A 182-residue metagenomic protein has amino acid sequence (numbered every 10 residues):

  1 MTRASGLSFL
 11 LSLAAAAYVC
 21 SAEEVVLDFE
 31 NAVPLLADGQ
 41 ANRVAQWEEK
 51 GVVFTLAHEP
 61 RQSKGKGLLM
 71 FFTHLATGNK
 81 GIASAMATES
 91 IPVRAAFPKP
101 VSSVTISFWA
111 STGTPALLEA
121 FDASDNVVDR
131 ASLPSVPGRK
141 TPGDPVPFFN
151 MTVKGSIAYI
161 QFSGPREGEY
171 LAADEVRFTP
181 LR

Functional and structural regions predicted by a protein language model:
M1-F9: Bacterial N-terminal signal peptides that target proteins for export
S8-A17: Bacterial N-terminal signal peptides
S21-R182: Surface-exposed, well-ordered secondary-structure segments
